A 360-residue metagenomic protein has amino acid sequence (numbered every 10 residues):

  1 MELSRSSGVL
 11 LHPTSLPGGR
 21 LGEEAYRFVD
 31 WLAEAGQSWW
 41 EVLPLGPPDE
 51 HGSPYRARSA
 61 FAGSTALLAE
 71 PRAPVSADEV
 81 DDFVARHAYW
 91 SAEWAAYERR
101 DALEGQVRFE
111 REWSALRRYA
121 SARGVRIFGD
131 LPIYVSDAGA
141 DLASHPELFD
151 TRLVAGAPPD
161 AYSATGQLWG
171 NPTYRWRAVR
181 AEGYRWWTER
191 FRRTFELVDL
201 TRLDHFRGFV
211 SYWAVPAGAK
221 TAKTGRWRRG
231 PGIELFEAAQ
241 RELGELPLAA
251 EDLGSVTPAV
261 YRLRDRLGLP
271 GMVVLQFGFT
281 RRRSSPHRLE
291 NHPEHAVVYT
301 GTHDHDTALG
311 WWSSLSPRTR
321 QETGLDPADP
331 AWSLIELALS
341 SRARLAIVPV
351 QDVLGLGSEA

Functional and structural regions predicted by a protein language model:
M1-S6, L10-P17, H51-E110, Y134-I347 (+1 more regions): Alpha-amylase-like alpha-glycosidases and glucanotransferases acting on alpha-linked glucans and related
E2, E23-P48, E196-V198, S340: Catalytic domains of carbohydrate-active enzymes, especially glycoside hydrolases
G18-G22: A short, glycine/small-residue-rich beta-strand->loop->alpha-helix junction that serves as a flexible
F28, L116, V260: Aromatic/hydrophobic pocket-lining residues that form π-stacking "cages" and hydrophobic walls in ligand
A33, W113-S121, Q240, R264-D265: Surface-exposed amphipathic alpha-helices with a cationic face
W39, G124-F128, P247: Residues at or immediately flanking beta-strands
L43, R126-F128, P132, L200-D204: Outer-envelope exported proteins of Gram-negative bacteria
F109-Y134: Conserved, well-ordered alpha-helix/loop/beta-strand core segments that scaffold catalytic motifs
